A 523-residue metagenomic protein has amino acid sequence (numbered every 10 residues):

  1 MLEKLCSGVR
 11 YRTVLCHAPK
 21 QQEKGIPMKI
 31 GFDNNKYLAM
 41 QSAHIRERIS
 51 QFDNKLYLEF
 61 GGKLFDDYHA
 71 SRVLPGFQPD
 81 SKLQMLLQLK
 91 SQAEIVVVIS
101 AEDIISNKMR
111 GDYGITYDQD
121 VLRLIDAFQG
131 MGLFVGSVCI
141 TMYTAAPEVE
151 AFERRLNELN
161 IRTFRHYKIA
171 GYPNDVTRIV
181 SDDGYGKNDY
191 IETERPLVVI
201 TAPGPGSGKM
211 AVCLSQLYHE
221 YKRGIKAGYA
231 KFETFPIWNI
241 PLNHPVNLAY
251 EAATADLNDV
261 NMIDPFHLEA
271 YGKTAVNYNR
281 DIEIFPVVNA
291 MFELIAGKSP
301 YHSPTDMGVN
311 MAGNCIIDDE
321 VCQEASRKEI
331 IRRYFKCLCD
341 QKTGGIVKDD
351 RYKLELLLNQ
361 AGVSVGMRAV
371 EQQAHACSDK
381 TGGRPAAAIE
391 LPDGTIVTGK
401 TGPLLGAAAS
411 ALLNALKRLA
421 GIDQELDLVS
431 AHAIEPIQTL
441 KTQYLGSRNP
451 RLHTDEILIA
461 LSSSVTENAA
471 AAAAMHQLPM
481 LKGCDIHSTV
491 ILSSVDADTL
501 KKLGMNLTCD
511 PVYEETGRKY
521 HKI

Functional and structural regions predicted by a protein language model:
G25-T201, Q216-C377, T381-R384, L391-D393 (+2 more regions): Flexible phosphate-sensing "switch/lid" loops adjacent to ATP/NTP-binding sites across phosphate-transfer
S207-G208: Conserved glycine(s) of the Walker
V212: Hydrophobic positions on the alpha1 helix immediately C-terminal to the Walker A/P-loop
L404-A420: A short, polar/charged loop-to-alpha-helix boundary motif
R418-P450: Short HxH-centered metal-ligating active-site micro-motif
